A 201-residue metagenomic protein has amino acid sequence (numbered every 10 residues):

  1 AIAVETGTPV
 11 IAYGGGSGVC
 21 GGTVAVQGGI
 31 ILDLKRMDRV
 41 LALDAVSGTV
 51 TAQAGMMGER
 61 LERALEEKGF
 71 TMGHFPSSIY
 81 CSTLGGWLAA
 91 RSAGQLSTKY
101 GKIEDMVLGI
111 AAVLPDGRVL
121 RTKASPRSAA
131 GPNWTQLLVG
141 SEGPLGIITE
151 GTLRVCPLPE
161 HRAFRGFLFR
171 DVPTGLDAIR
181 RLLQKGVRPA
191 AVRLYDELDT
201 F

Functional and structural regions predicted by a protein language model:
A1-M37: Glycine-rich N-terminal segment of FAD-binding domains in flavoprotein oxidoreductases, spanning the beta-loop-helix
E5-T6, P76, F201: Proteins with a high burden of low-complexity, intrinsically disordered sequence enriched in S/T/G/P/A and R, requiring
S17-G18, I79, D196: Conserved beta-strand edge residues that scaffold enzyme active sites
V19, E59, F201: Flexible, glycine-rich phosphate/dinucleotide-binding loops and adjacent beta-alpha linkers at cofactor/substrate
R39-R193: FAD-binding subdomain of flavoenzyme oxidoreductases
R193-F201: Glycine-/charge-enriched secondary-structure boundary and capping motifs
